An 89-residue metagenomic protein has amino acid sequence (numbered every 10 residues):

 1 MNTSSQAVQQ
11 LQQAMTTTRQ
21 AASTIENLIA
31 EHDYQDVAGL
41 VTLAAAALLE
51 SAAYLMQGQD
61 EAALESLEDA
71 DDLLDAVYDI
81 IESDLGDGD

Functional and structural regions predicted by a protein language model:
N2-D89: Long, low-complexity or tandemly repetitive, helically biased scaffold regions used for multimeric assembly/adhesion
